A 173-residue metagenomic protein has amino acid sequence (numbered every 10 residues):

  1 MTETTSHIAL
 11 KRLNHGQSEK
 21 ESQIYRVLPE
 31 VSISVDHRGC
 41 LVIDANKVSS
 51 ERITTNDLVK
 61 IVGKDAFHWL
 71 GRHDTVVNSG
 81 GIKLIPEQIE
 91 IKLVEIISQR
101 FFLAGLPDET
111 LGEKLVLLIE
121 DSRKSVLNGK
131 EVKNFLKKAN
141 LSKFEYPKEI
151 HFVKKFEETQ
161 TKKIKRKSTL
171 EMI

Functional and structural regions predicted by a protein language model:
M1-A66, H73-V76: Conserved AMP-binding/adenylate-forming
R12, A45, I119-R123, K154: Short beta-strand-to-loop capping motifs
P29-V31, G39, E113-L115, K148 (+1 more regions): Change "...and in nucleic-acid phosphodiester-cleaving endonucleases..." to "...and in nucleic-acid processing enzymes
S34, F102-A104, I150-V153: General small-molecule cofactor/ligand-binding pocket signal
V42, H68, T159, I164-K165: Generic structural signal for well-ordered beta-strand positions
I53-E145: AMP-binding/adenylate-forming catalytic core of the ANL superfamily
N140-K163: AMP-binding/adenylate-forming catalytic domain of the ANL superfamily
K163-I173: Phosphopantetheine-dependent thiolation modules in NRPS/PKS and related acyl-activating systems
